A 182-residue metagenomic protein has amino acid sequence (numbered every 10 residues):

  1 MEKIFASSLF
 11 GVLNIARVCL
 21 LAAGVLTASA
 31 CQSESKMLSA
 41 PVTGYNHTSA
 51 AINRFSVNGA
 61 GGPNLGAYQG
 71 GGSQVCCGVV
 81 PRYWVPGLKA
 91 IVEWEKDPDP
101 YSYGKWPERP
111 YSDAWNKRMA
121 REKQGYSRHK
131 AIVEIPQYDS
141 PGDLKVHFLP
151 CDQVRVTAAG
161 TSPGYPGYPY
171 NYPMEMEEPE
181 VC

Functional and structural regions predicted by a protein language model:
E2-C19: Bacterial N-terminal signal peptides that target proteins for export
A22-V25, G70-G71, K145, M176: Processing junctions and N-termini across compartments
L26-A30: C-terminal motif of bacterial Sec signal peptides marking the signal peptidase cleavage site
Q32-S39: Bacterial lipoprotein signal-peptidase II cleavage site
S33, G78-V79, Q153: Disulfide-rich extracellular modules and peptides
V42-A50: Structural motif
F55-Y101: Tryptophan-paired
K96-C182: Beta-strand-rich cores of mature extracytoplasmic or soluble domains
